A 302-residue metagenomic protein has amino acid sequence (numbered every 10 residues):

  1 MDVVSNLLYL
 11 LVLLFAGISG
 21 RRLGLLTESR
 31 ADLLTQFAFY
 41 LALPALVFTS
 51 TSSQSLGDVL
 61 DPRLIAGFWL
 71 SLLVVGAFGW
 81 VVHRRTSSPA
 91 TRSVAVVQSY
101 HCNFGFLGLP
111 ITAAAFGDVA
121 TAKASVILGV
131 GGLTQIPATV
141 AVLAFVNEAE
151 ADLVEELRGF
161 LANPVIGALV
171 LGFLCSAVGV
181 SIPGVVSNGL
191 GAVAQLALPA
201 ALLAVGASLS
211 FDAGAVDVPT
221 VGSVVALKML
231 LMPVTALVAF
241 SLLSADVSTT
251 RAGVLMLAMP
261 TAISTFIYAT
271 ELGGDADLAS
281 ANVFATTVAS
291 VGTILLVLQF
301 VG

Functional and structural regions predicted by a protein language model:
M1-G302: Alpha-helical transmembrane segments of multi-pass small-molecule/ion transporters
